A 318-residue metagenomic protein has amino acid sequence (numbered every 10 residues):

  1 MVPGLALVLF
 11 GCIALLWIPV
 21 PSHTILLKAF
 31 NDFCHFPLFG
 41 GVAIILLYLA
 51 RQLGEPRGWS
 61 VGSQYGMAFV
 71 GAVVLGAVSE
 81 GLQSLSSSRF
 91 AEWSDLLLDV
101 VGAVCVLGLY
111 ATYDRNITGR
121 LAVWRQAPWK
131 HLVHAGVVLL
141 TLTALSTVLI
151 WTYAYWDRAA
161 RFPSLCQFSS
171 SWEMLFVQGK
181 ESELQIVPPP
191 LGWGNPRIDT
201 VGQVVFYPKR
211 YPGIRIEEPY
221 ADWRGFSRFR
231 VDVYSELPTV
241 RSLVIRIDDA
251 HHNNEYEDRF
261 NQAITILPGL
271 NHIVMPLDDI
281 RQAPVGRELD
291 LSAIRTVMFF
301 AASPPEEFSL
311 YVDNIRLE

Functional and structural regions predicted by a protein language model:
M1-T200: Intrinsically disordered, low-complexity, mixed-charge
V138-E318: Beta-rich carbohydrate-recognition modules and glycan-binding surfaces
